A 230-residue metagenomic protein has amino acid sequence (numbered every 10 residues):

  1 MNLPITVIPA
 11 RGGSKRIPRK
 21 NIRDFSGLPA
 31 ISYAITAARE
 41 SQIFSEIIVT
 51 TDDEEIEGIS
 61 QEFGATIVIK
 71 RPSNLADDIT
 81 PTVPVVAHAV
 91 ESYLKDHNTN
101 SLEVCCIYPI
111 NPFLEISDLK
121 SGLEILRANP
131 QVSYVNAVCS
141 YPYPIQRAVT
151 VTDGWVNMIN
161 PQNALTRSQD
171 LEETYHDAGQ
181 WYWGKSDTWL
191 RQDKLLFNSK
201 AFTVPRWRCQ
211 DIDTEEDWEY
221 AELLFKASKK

Functional and structural regions predicted by a protein language model:
M1-P18: N-terminal nucleotide-binding beta1-loop-alpha1 segment
A30-S45: A short, N-terminal amphipathic alpha-helix
I43, F63-A65, T152, F197: Short, structured coil segments at secondary-structure junctions
I43-I48, S133, R208: Short active-site oxyanion
I48, E55-V104, K120-S121: Short phosphate-binding loop-to-helix
P84, H88, P112-N198, T203-P205: Conserved core of the sugar-phosphate nucleotidyltransferase
I107: Catalytic metal- and UDP-sugar-binding loop of GT-A-like glycosyltransferases, i.e., residues flanking the conserved
L190-Q210, E215-K230: Catalytic donor-sugar/metal-binding loop of nucleotide-sugar-dependent glycosyltransferases
